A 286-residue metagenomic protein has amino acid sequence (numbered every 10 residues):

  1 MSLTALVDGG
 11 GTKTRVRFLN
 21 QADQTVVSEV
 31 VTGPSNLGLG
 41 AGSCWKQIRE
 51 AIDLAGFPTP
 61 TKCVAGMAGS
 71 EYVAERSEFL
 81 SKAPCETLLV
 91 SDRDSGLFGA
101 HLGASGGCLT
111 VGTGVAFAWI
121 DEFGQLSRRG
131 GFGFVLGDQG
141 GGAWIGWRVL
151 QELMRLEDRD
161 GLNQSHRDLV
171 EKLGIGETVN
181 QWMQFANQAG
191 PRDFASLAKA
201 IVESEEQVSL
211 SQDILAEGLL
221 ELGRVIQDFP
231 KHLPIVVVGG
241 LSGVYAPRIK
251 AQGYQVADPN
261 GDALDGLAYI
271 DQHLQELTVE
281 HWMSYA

Functional and structural regions predicted by a protein language model:
M1-T61, A100-G107, L150-A286: ATP-binding/phosphotransfer module of carbohydrate and carboxylate kinases, centering on a glycine-rich
C63-A65: Conserved helix-loop-beta element of the AMP-binding
M67-N163, M283-Y285: Phosphate-binding/catalytic loop of phosphoryl-transfer enzymes
